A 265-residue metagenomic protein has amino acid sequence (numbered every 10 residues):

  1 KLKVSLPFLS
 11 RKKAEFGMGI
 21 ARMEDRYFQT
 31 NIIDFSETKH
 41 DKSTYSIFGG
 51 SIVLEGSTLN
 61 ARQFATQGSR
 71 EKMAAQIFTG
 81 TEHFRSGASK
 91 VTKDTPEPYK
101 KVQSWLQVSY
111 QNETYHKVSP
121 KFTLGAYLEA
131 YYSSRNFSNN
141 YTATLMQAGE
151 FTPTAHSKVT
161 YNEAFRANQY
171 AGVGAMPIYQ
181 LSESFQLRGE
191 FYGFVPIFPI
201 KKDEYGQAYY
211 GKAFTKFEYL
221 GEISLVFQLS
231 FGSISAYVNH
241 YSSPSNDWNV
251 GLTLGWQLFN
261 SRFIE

Functional and structural regions predicted by a protein language model:
K1-F64, S69, M146-A155, E163-A171 (+4 more regions): Gram-negative/organellar outer-membrane beta-barrel architecture
L6-K13, A126-S134, Q147, Q207-G211: Short, mixed-charge, low-aromatic patches
T30-H40, G87-E97, P153-K158, D203-G211: Flexible, solvent-exposed loop segments that connect beta-strands
G49-S182, Q186-Y192, I197: C-terminal outer-membrane beta-barrel translocator/porin domains of Gram-negative envelope proteins and their
P120, Y205-G206, F231: Intrinsic-disorder/low-complexity loop/linker signature
I178-E222: C-terminal hydrophobic structural anchor segments that stabilize assembly/packing rather than catalytic chemistry
E222-S224, Q228-G232: Internal helix-turn-beta structural module
